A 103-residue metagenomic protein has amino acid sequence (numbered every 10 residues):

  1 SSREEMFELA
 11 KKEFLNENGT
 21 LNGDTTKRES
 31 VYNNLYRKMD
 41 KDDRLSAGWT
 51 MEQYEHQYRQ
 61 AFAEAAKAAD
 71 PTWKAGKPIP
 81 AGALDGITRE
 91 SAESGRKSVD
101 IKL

Functional and structural regions predicted by a protein language model:
S1-L103: Extended alpha-helical oligomerization segments
